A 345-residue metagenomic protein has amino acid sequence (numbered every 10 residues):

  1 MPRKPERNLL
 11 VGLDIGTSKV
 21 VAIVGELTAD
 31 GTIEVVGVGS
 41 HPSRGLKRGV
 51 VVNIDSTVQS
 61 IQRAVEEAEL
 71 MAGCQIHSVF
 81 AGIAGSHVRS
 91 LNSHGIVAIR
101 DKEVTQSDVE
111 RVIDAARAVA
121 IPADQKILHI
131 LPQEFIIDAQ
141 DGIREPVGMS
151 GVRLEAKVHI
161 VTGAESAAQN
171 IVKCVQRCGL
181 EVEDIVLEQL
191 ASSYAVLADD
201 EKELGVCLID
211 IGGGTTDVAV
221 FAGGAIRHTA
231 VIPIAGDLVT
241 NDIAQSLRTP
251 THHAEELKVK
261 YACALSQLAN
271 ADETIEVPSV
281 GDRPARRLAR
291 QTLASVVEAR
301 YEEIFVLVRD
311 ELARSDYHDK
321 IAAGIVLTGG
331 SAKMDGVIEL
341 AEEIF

Functional and structural regions predicted by a protein language model:
M1-T17, I23-L208, A225-I226, G236 (+5 more regions): Nucleotide/phosphate-binding catalytic cleft detector across ATP-hydrolyzing and phosphate-transferring enzymes
I15, V220-A222, A230-V231, S279 (+1 more regions): Active-site proximal loops enriched in glycine and acidic residues that flank catalytic Cys/His/Asp and coordinate
V20-G25, T216-V220: Short beta-strand scaffold segments in enzyme catalytic cores
I83-S86, G213, G329-G330: Core structural elements
L204-G205, I211-V218, V239: Extended, hydrophobic alpha-helical segments in both membrane/secreted and soluble proteins
R300-R309: A general structural motif
